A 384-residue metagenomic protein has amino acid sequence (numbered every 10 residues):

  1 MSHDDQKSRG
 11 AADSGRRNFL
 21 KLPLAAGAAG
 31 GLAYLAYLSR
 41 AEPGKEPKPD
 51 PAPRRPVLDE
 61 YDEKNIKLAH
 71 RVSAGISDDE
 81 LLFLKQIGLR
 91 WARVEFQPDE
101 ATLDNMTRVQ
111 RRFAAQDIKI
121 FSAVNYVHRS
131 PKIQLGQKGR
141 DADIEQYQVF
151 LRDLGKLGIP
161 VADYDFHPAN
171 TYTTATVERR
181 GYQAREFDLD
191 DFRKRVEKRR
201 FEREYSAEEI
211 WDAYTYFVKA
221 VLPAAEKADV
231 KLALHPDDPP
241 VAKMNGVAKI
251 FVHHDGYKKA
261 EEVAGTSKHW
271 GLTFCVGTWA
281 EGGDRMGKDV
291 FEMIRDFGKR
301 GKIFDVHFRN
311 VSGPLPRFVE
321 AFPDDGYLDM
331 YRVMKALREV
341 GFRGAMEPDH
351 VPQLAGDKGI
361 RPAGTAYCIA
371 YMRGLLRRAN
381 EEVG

Functional and structural regions predicted by a protein language model:
M1-G15: N-terminal secretory signal peptides
D13, Y34-R71: C-terminal segment of N-terminal export signals and the immediately downstream linker at the start of the mature
P23-A25, G31-L35, Q134-G271: Active-site acidic/histidine proton-transfer and metal-coordination neighborhood in alpha/beta enzyme cores
N65-A69, W91-R93, K119-F121, P160-D163 (+4 more regions): Structural preference for beta-strand elements that scaffold enzyme active sites
S73-L84, I144-L151, D289-I294: Short, acidic/polar
L81-G88, D104-F121, G155, P223-K227 (+3 more regions): Acidic (Asp/Glu)-rich catalytic clusters
A92, L154, H235, V306 (+3 more regions): Conserved, mostly hydrophobic/aromatic
Q97-P98, K243-K258, V263, T278-R343 (+1 more regions): Gly/Pro-rich active-site loop or hairpin
